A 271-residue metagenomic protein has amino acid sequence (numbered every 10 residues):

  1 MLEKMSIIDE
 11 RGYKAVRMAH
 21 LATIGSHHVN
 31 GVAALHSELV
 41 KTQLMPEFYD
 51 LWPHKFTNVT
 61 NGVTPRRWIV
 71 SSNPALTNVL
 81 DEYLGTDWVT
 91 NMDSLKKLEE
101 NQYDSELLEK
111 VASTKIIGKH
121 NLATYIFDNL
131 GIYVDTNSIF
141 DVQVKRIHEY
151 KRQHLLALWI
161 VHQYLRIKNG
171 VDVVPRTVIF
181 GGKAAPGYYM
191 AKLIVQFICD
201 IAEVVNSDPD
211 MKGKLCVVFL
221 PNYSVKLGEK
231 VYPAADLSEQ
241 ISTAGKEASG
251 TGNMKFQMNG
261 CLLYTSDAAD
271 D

Functional and structural regions predicted by a protein language model:
M1-A19: Polar, glycine-rich mid-to-C-terminal structural blocks that act as macromolecule-binding/assembly scaffolds
K14, H27-H28, A34-S37, Q43-P46 (+6 more regions): Short, glycine-/Ser/Thr-/acidic-enriched flexible segments
A22, N30-Y83, K151-N169: Segments forming glycine/polar-rich beta-alpha architectures that bind adenosine-containing cofactors
T23-I24, P233: Flexible, charged surface loops at secondary-structure boundaries
G25-S26, Y125: Extended amphipathic secondary-structure runs
H54, T60, E106-G131, D135-S138 (+4 more regions): C-terminal amphipathic alpha-helical interaction region
N73-T124: N-terminal leader/propeptide and maturation segments of large enzyme subunits in energy/redox metabolism and hydrolases
Y264-D271: Conserved small/polar residues in nucleotide/adenosyl-binding loops
